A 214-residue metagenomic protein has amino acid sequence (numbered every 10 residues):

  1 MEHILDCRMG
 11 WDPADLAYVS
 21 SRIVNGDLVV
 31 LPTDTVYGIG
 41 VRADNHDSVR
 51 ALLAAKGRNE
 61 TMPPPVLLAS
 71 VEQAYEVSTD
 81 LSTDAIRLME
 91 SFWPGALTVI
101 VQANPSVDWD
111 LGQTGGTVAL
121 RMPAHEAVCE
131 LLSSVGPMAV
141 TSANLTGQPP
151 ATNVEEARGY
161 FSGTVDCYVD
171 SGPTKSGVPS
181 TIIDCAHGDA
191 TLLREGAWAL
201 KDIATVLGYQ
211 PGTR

Functional and structural regions predicted by a protein language model:
M1-R214: Active-site-adjacent structural elements in enzyme catalytic cores
